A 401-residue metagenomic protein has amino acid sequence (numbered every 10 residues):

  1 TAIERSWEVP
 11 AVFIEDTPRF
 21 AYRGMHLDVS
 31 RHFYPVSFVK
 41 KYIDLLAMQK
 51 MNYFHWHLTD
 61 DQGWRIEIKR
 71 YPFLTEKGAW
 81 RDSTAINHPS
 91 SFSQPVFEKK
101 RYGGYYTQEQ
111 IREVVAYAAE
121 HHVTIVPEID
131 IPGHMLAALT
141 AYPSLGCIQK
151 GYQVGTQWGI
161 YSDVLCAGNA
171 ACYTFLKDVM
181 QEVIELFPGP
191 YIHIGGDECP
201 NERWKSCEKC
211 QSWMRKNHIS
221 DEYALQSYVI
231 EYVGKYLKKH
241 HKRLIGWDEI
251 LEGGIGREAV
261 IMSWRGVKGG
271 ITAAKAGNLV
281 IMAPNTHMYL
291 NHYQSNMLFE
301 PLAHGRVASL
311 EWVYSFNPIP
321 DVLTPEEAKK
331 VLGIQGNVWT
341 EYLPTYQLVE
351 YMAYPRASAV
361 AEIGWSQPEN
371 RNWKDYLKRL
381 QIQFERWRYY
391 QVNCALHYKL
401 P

Functional and structural regions predicted by a protein language model:
T1-D163, A167-Y191, Y232, Y236 (+1 more regions): Feature activates predominantly on carbohydrate-active enzymes
F33-P35, D61-E67, P132-A138, H193 (+5 more regions): Flexible loop/turn segments at secondary-structure boundaries
F38-K41, Y106-E113, A171-V179, A224-Y232 (+6 more regions): Generic recognition of stable, solvent-exposed alpha-helical segments in well-folded globular domains
K40-D44, Q49, Y106, R112 (+8 more regions): Mature, folded catalytic cores of secreted/periplasmic enzymes
A119-E120, Q181-P188, K235-K238, K242 (+4 more regions): Generic secondary-structure signature for well-ordered alpha-helical cores
E128-D130, E198, E362: Acidic-residue sensor for enzyme active/binding pockets
A138-S144, I148, Q153-A259, W264-N278: Active-site neighborhood of glycoside hydrolase catalytic domains
R243-A259, R265-P401: Flexible, acidic glycine-rich loops studded with aromatic residues
